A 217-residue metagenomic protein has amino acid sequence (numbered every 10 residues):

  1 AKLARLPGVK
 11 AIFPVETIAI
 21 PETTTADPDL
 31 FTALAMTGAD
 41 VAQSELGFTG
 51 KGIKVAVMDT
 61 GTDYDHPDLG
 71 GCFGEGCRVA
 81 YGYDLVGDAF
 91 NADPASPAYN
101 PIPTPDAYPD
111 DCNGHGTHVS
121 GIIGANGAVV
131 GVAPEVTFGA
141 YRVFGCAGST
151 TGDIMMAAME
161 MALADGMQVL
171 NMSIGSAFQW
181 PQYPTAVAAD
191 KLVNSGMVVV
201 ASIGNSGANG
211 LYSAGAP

Functional and structural regions predicted by a protein language model:
A1-E45, G70-E75: Autoinhibitory propeptides
K2-I12, A56-T62, G196-V199: Hydrophobic or amphipathic alpha-helical targeting/insertion segments
A4-V9, A39, Q43, G116 (+6 more regions): Extracytoplasmic/secreted envelope proteins and their assembly/folding machinery, especially bacterial periplasmic
F13-E16, V57, H66, Y83 (+3 more regions): Glycine-rich, histidine-containing beta strand-loop boundary motifs that form or position
A19-E22, G148, Q179, N209: Generic structural signal for helix capping and beta-alpha/helix-loop junctions
T32-A35, A147-G148, G175-F178, G204: Short, flexible loop segments at the rims of nucleotide/cofactor-binding pockets, characterized by
Q43-G152, D165-Q168, W180, V193-G196 (+1 more regions): Subtilisin-like serine protease catalytic core
V79, M155, A164-P217: Catalytic-core segments of hydrolase enzymes
